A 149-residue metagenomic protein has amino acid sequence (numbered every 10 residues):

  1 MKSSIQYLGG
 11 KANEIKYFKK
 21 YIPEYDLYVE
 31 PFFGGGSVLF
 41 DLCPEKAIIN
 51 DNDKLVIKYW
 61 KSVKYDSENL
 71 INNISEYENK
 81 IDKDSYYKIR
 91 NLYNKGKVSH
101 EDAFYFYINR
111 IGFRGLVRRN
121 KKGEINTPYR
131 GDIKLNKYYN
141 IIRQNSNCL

Functional and structural regions predicted by a protein language model:
M1-E14, Y21-I22, D66-L149: SAM-dependent nucleic-acid methyltransferase catalytic core
K20, E24-N91: SAM cofactor-binding core of SAM-dependent methyltransferases, primarily the Rossmann-like beta-alpha-beta module
